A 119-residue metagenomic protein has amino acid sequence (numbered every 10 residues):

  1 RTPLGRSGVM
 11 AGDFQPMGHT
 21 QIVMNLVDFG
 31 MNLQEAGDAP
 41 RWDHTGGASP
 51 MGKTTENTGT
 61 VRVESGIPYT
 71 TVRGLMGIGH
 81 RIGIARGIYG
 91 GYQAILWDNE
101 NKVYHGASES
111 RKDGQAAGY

Functional and structural regions predicted by a protein language model:
R1-A85: Proteins synthesized as precursors that undergo proteolytic processing into mature forms
Y69-Y119: In a subset of proteins, long, contiguous C-terminal domains/tails are tracked
